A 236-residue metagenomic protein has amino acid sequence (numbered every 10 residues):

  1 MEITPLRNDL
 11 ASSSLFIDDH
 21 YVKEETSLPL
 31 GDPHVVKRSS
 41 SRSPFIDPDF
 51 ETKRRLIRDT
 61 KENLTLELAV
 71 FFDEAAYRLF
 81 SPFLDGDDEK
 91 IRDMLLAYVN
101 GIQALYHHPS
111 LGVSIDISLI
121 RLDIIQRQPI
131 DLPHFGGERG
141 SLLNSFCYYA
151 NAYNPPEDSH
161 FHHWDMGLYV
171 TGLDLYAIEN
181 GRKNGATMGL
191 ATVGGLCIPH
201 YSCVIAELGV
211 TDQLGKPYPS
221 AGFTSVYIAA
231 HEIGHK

Functional and structural regions predicted by a protein language model:
E2-A206, P219-Y227: Fold-level signature of zinc-dependent metallopeptidase catalytic domains
D212-K216: Solvent-exposed alpha-helical segments and adjacent loops that form catalytic or protein-interaction surfaces
I228, E232, K236: Catalytic glutamate of the conserved HExxH
